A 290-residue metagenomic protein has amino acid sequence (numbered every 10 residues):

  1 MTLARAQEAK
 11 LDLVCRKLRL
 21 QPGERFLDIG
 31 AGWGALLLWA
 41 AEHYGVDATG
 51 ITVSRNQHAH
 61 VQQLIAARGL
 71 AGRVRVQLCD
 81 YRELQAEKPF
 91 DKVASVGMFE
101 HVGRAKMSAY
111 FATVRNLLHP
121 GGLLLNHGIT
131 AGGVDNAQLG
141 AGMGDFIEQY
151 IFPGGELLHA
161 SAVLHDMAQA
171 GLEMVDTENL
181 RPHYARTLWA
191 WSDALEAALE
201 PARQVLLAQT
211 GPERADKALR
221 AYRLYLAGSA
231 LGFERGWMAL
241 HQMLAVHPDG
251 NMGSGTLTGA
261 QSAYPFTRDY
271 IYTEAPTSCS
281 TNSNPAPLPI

Functional and structural regions predicted by a protein language model:
P22-G30: Conserved class I S-adenosyl-L-methionine
W33-Y44: Conserved SAM-binding loop of SAM-dependent methyltransferases across substrates and taxa, primarily the Class I
V61-Q62: Conserved SAM-binding loop
G69-Y81: Conserved SAM-binding strand-loop segment of SAM-dependent methyltransferases
R82-V93: A short acidic, Gly/Pro-enriched loop at the edge of an enzyme's catalytic core that lines a small-molecule cofactor
S108-G121: A short glycine-rich, Lys/Arg-flanked "PGG" loop and its adjoining helix->strand segment in the class I
G121-I129: Conserved beta-strand signature within the Rossmann-like core of class I S-adenosyl-L-methionine
I129-G253, A275: Substrate-binding/catalytic lobe of Class I Rossmann-like enzymes that use SAM or dcSAM, i.e., the mid-to-C-terminal
